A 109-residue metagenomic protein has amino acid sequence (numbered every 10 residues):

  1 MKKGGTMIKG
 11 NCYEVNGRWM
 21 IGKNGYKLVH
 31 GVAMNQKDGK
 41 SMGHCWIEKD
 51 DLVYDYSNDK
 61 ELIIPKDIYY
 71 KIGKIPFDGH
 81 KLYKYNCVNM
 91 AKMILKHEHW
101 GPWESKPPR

Functional and structural regions predicted by a protein language model:
M1-R109: A structural boundary/capping signal
